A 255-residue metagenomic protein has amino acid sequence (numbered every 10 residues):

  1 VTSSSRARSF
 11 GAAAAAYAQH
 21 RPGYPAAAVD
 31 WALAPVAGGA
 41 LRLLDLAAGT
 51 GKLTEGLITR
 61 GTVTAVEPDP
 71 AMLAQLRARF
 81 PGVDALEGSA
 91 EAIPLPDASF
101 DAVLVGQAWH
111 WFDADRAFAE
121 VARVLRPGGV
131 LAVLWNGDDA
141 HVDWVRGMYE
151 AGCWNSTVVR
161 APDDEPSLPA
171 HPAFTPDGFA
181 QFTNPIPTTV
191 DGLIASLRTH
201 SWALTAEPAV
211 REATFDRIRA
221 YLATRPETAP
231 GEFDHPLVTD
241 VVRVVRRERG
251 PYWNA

Functional and structural regions predicted by a protein language model:
V1-A15: N-terminal, positively charged/glycine-rich alpha-helical extensions of SAM-dependent methyltransferases
P22-L41: Conserved alpha-helix/loop element of class I SAM-dependent methyltransferases that forms part of the SAM/SAH-binding
L33, E55-I58, F118, A122: A structural alpha-helix within SAM-dependent methyltransferase catalytic domains
R42-L44, T50-A92: Class I SAM-dependent methyltransferase SAM/SAH-binding core
E91-A102: A short acidic, Gly/Pro-enriched loop at the edge of an enzyme's catalytic core that lines a small-molecule cofactor
D101-D115: A short SAM/SAH-binding and catalytic strip from SAM-dependent methyltransferases
R116-T188: Conserved catalytic/acceptor-binding region of the Class I
P166-A255: Conserved Class I S-adenosyl-L-methionine
